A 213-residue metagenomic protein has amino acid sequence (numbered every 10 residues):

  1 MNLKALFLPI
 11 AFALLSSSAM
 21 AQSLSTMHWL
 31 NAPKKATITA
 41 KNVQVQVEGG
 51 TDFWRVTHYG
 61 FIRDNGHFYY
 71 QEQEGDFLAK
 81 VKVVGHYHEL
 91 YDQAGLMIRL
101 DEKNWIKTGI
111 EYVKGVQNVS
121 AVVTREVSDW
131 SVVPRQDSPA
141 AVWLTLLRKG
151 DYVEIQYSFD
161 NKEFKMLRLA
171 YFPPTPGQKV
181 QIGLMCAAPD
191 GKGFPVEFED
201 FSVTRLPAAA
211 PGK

Functional and structural regions predicted by a protein language model:
M1-I10: Bacterial N-terminal signal peptides that target proteins for export
P9-S18: Bacterial N-terminal signal peptides
Q22-K213: Extracellular glycan-recognition regions
